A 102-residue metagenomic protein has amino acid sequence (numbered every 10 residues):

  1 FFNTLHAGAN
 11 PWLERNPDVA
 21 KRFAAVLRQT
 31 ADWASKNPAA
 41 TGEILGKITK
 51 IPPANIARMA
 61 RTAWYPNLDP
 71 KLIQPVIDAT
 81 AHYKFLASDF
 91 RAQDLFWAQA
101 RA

Functional and structural regions predicted by a protein language model:
F1-N16, P66, A98-A102: Periplasmic-binding protein-like
L13-A87: Secondary-structure end/capping motifs
A81-A102: Conserved C-terminal helix/tail region of periplasmic/extracytoplasmic solute-binding proteins
